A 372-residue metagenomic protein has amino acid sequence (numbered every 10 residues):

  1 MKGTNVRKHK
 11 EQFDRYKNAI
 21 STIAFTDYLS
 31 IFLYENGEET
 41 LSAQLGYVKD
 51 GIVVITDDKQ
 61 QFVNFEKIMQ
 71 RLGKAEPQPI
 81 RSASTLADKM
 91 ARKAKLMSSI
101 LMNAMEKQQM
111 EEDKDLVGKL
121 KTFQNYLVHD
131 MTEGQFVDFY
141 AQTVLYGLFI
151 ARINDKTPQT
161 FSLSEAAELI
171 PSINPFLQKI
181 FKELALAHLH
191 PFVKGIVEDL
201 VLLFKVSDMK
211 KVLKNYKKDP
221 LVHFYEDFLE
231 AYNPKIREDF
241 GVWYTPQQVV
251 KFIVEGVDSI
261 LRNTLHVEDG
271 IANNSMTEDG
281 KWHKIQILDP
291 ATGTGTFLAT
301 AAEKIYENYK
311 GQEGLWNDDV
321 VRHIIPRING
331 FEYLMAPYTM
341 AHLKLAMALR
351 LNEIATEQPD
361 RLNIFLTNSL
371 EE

Functional and structural regions predicted by a protein language model:
K2-K194, D239-E372: Charged, often flexible domain-edge or linker segments that flank or initiate folded functional domains
P175-E238: Non-catalytic substrate-recognition/targeting regions of SAM-dependent transferases
